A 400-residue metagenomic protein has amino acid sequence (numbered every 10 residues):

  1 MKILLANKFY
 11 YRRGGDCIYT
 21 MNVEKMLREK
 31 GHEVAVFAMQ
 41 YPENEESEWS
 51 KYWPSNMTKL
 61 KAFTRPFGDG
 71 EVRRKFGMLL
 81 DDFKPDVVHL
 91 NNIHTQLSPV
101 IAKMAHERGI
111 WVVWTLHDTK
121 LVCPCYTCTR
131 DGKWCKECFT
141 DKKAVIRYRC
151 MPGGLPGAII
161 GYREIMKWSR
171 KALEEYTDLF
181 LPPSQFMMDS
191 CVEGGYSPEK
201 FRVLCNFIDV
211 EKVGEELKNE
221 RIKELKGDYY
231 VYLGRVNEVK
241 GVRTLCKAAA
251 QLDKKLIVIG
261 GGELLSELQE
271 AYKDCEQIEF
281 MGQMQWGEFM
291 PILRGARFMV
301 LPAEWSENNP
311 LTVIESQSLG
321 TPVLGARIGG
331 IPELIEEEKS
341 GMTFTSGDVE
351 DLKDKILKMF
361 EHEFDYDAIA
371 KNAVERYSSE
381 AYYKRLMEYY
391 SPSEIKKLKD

Functional and structural regions predicted by a protein language model:
E107, K120, C135-F180, D189: Membrane-proximal helix-turn-helix segments that form the acceptor-binding/catalytic region of lipid-linked
L181, K223-K240, C246-D253, I257: Conserved donor-binding/catalytic core segment of Leloir-type glycosyltransferases
F186, F207: Carbohydrate-associated surface elements
E267-M290: Nucleotide-activated donor-binding/catalytic signature segment of Leloir-type glycosyltransferases, i.e., the conserved
V313-I314, I328-E338, M342-T343: Short acidic/histidine- and often glycine-rich active-site loop of Leloir-type glycosyltransferases that engages
P322-G325: Short hydrophobic beta-strand element within catalytic cores of glycosyltransferases and related nucleotide-activated
E337-E338, M342-V349, L357-E363: Conserved acidic donor-binding segment of nucleotide-sugar-dependent glycosyltransferases
K358, F364-Y382: A short, well-ordered alpha-helix in the C-terminal region of glycosyltransferases
